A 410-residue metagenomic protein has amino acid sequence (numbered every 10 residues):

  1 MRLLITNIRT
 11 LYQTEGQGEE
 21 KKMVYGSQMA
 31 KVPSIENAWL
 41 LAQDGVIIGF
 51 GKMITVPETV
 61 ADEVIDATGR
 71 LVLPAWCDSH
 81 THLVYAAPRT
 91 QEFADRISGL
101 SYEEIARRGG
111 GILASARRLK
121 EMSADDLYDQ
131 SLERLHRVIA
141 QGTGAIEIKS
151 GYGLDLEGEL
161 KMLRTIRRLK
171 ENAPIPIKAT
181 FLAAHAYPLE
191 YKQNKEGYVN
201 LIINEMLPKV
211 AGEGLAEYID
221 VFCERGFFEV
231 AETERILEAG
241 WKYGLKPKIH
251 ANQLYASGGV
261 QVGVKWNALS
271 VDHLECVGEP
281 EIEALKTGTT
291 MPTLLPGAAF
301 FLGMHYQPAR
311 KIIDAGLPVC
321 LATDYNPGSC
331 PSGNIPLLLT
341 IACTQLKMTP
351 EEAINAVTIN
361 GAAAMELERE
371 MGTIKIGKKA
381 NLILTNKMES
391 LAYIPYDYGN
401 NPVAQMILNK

Functional and structural regions predicted by a protein language model:
M1-E58: N-terminal metal-binding scaffold of metallo-dependent hydrolase/deaminase domains
L4, D62-D66, A179, M406: Conserved beta-strand scaffold positions in the cores of enzyme catalytic domains, especially in NTP/NDP-utilizing
I8, L40, G45, G69 (+13 more regions): Divalent metal-coordination and catalytic microenvironments
K52-A61, G263-K265, A284-L285: Short loop/helix-cap segments at secondary-structure boundaries that form the rim of catalytic
E63, A67-Q130: Metal-associated gating/positioning segment near the N- to mid-region
S115-Q130, H136, G144-G258: Metal-coordinating catalytic core of metallo-dependent amide/deamination hydrolases
K246, A256-T373, T385-E389, Y398-G399 (+1 more regions): Active-site-adjacent C-terminal substructures of enzyme catalytic domains
